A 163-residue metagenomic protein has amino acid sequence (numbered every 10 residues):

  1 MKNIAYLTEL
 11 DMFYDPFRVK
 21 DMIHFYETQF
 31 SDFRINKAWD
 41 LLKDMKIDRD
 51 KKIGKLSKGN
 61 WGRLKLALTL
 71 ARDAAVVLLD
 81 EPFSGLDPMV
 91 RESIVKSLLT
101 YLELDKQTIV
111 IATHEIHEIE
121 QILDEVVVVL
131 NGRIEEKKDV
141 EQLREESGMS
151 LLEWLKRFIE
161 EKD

Functional and structural regions predicted by a protein language model:
E9-L64: ABC-family P-loop ATPase nucleotide-binding domains
V77-E81: Catalytic Walker B motif of ABC-type/P-loop ATPase nucleotide-binding domains
P88-V90: Helix N-cap at the start of a conserved alpha-helix in ABC-type nucleotide-binding domains
E92-L104: Helical segment within the ABC ATPase nucleotide-binding domain
T113-H114: H-loop/switch region of ABC-family ATPase nucleotide-binding domains
I119-Q121: A short, surface-exposed alpha-helical micro-motif characterized by mixed small hydrophobic and charged/polar residues
